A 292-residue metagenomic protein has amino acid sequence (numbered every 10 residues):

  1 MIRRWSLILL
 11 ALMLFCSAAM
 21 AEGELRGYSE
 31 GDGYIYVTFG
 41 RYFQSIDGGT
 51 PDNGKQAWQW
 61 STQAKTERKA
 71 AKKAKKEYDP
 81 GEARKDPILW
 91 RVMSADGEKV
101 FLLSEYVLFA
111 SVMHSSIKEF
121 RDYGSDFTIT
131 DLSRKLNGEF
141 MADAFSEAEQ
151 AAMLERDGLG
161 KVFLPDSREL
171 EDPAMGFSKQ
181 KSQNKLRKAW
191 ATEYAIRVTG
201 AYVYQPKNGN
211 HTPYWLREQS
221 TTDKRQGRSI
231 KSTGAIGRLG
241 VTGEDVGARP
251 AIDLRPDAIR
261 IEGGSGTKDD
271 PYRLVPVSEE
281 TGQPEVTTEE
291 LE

Functional and structural regions predicted by a protein language model:
M1-L7: Bacterial N-terminal signal peptides that target proteins for export
R3, C16-E24: Bacterial Sec-dependent signal peptides at the C-terminal "C-region" and cleavage site
I8-S17: Bacterial N-terminal signal peptides
E22-E292: Collagenous Gly-X-Y triple-helix signature in extracellular proteins
